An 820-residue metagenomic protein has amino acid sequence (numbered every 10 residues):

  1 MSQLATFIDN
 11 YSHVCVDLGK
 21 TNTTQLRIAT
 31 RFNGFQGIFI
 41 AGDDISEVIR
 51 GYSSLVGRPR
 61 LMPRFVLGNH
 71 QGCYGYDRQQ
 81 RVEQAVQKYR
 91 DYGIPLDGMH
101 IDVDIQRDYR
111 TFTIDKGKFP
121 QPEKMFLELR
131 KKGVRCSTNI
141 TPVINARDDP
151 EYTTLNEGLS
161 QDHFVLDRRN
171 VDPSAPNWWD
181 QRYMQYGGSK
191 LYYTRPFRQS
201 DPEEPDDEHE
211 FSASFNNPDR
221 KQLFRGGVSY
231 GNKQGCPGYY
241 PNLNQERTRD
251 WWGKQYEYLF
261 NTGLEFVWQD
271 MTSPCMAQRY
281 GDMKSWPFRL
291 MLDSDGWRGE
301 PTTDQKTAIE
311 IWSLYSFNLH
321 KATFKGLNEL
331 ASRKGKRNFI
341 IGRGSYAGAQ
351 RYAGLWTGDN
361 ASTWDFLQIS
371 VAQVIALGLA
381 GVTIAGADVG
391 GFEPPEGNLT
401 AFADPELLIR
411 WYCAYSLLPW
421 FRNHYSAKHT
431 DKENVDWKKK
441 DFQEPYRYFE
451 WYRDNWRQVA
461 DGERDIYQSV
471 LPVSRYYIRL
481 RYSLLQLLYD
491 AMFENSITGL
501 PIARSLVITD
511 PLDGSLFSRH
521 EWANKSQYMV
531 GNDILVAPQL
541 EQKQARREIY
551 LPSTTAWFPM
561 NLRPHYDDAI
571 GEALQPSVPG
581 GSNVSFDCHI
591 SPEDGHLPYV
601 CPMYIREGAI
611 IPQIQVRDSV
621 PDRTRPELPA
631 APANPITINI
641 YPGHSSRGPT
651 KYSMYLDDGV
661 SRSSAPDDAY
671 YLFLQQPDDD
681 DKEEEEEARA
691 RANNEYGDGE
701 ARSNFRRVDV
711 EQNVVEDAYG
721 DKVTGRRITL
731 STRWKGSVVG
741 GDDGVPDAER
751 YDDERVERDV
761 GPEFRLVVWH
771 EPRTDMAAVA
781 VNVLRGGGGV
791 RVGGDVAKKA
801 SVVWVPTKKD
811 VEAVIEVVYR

Functional and structural regions predicted by a protein language model:
M1-L597, K682-E685: Catalytic-domain carbohydrate-binding cleft regions of carbohydrate-active enzymes
N10-H13, V796-A800: A short, sequence-level motif marking secondary-structure junctions
F558, R791-V792: Short secondary-structure junctions
P598-G788, A797, S801-R820: Accessory, solvent-exposed terminal regions and/or long lumenal/extracellular loops of proteins
